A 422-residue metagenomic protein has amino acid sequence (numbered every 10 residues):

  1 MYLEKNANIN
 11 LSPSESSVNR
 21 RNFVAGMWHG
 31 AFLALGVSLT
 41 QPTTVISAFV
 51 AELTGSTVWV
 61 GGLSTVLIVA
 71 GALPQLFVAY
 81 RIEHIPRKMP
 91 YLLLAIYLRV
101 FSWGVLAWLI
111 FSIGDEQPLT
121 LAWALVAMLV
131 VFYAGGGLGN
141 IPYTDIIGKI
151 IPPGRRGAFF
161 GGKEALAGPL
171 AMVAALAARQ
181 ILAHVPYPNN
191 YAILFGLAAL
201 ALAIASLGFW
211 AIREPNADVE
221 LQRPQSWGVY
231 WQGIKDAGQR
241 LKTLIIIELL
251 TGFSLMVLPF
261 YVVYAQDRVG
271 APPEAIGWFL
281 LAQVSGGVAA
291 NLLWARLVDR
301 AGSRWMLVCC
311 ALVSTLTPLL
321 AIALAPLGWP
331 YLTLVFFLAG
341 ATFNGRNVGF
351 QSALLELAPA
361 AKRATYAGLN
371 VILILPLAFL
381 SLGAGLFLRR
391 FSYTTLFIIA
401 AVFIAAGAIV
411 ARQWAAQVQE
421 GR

Functional and structural regions predicted by a protein language model:
Y2-L73, I82, L92, R99 (+2 more regions): Helix-loop boundary and gating motifs at the non-cytosolic
A48-E52, Y80-E83, A107-E116, A171-I193 (+1 more regions): Transmembrane alpha-helix termini and helix-breaking/packing motifs in multi-pass membrane transporters
T57-V58, P153-G162, P273, A360-N370: Loop-to-transmembrane helix entry/capping segments in MFS-fold secondary transporters and related SLC/MFSD carriers
P74-R87, L182, A289-S303, L388-R389: Helix-to-loop junctions at the C-terminal end of transmembrane segments in multipass secondary transporters
P90-W108, W305-L320, A401: Structural signature of the two symmetry-related core transmembrane helices
A107-M128, I322-V335: Helix-loop junctions at membrane interfaces in 12-TM secondary transporters
L138-I151, G345-A358: Intracellular juxtamembrane helix-capping segments at the cytosolic ends of symmetry-related transmembrane helices
R213-Y230, G421-R422: Flexible cytoplasmic inter-helical loops of multi-pass small-molecule transporters
